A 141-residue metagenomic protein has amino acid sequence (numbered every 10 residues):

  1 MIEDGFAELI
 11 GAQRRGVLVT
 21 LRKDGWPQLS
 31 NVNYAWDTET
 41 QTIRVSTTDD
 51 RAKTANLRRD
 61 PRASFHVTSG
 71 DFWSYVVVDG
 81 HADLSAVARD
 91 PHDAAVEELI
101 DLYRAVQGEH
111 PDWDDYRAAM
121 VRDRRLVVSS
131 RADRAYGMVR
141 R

Functional and structural regions predicted by a protein language model:
M1-V17: Short, basic/aromatic recognition patches
A12-Q13, D60, D123-R124: Structured helix-beta-strand junction loops
R14-D49, S64-V67, V76-V77: Short beta-strand segments
R14-R15, R62, P111, A135: Generic structural signal for secondary-structure transition and capping sites
D71: AMP-binding (ANL) adenylation modules
S74-R141: Charged, gly/pro-rich active-site loop segments
